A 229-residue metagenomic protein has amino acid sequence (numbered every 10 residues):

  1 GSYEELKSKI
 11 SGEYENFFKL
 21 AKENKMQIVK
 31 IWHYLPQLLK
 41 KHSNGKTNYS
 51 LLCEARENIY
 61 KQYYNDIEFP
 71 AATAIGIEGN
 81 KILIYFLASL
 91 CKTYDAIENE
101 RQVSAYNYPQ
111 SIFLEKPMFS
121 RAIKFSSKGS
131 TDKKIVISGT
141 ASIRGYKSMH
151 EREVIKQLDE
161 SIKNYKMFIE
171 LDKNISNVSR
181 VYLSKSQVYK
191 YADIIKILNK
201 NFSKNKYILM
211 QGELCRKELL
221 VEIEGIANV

Functional and structural regions predicted by a protein language model:
G1-V229: N-terminal presequence-like segments and the immediate start of the first folded domain
